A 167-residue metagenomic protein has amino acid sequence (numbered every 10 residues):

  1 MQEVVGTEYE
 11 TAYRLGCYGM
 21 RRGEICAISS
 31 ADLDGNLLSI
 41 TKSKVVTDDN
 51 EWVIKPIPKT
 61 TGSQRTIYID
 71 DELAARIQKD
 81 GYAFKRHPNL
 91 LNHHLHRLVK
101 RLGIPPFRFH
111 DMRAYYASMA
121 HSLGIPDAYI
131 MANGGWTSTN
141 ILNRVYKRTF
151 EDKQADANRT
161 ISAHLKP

Functional and structural regions predicted by a protein language model:
M1-C26, R113: Basic, Lys/Arg- and aromatic-enriched nucleic-acid-binding interface segment
Q2, A27-R76: Conserved tyrosine-mediated DNA breakage-rejoining catalytic core shared by Y-recombinases
Y9, S63, G103, D111: Exposed loop/turn and edge beta-strand positions of beta-sandwich/beta-sheet ligand-binding modules
E24-C26, F107-R108, A117, G124-W136: Active-site-proximal segment of tyrosine recombinases
D32-S39, P126-V145: Short, polar N-cap/turn motifs at the start of nucleic acid-interacting alpha helices
S43, R65-P105, Y116: Active-site/catalytic core of tyrosine-dependent DNA strand-transfer enzymes
K44, G134-R159: Catalytic-site neighborhood detector that most strongly recognizes the C-terminal catalytic loop/helix of tyrosine
N158-K166: Short, basic, alpha-helical segments at the C-terminal edge of helix-turn-helix-like DNA-binding modules
